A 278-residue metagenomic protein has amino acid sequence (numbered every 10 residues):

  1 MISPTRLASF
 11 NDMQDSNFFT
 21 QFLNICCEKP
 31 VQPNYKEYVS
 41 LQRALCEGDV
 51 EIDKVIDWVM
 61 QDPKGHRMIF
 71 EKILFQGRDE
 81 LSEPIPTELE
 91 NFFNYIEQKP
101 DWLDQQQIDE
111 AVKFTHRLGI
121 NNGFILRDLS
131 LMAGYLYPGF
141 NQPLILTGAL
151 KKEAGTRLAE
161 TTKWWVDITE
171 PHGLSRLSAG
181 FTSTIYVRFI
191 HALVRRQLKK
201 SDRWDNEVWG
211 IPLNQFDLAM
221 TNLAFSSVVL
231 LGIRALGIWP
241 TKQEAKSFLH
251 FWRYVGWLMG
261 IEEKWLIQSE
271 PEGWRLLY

Functional and structural regions predicted by a protein language model:
M1-N222, S226-Y278: Mature, function-bearing regions of proteins
